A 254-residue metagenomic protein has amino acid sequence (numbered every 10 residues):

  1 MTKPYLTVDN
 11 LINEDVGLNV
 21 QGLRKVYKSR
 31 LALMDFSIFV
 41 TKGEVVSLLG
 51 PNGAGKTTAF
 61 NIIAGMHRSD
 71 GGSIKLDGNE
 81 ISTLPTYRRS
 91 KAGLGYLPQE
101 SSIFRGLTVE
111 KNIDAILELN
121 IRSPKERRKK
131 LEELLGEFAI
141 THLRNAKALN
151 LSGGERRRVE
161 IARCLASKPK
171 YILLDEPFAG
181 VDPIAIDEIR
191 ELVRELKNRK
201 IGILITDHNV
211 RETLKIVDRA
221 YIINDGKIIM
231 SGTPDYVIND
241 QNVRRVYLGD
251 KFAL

Functional and structural regions predicted by a protein language model:
L49-P51: The feature captures the beta-strand-to-loop junction immediately N-terminal to the Walker
A64: Helix-to-loop junction immediately C-terminal to a conserved catalytic motif
R68, E80-E100, R105, P124-R128 (+3 more regions): ABC ATPase NBD coupling module
D114, K125-L143, E191-R194: Conserved ABC ATPase "signature" region
K147-L151, E155: Conserved ABC ATPase signature
K168: Conserved catalytic motifs of ABC-family nucleotide-binding domains
